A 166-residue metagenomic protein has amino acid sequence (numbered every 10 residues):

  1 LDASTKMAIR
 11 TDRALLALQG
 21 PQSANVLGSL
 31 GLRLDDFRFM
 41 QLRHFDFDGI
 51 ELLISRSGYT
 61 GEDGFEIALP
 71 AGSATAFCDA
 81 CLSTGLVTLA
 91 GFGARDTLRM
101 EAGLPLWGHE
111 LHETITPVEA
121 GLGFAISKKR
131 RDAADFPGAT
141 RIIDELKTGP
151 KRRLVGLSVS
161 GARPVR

Functional and structural regions predicted by a protein language model:
L1-R166: Conserved, structured C-terminal
